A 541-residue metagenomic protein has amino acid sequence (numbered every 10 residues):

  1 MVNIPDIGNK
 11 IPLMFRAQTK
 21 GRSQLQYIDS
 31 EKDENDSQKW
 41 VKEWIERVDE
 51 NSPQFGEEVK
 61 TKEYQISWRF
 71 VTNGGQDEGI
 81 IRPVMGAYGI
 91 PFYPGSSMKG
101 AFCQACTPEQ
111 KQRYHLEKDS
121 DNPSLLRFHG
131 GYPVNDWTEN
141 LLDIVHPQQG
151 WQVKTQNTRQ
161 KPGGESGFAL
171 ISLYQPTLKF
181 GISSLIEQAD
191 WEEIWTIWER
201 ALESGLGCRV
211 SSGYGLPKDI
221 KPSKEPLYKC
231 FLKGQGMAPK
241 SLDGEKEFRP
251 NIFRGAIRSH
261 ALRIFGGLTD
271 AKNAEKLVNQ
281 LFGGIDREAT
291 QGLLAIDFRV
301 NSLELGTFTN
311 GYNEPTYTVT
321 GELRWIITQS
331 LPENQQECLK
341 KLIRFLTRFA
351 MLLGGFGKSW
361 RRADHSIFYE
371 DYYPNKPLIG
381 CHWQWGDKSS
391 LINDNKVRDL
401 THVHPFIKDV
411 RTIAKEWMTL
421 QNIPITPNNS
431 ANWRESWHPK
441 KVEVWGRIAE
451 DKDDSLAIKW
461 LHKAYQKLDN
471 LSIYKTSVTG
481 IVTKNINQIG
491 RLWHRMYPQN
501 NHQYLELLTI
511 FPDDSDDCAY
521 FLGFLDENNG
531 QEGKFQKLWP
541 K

Functional and structural regions predicted by a protein language model:
M1-K541: Basic, Gly/Ser/Thr-rich N-terminal segments that form RNA-phosphate-binding interfaces in CRISPR RAMP
